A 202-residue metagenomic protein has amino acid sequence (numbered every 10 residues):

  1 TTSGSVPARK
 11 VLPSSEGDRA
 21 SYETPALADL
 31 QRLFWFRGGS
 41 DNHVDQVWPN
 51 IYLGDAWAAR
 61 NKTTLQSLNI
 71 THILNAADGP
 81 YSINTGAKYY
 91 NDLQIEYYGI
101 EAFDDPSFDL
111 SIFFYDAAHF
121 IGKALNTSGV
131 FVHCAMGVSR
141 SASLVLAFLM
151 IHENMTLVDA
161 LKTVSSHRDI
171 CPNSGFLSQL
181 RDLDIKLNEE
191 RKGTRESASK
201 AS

Functional and structural regions predicted by a protein language model:
T1-S40, F108-V132, M136-S202: PTP/DSP superfamily signal
S40-Y52, E101-P106: Acidic/glycine-enriched edge-of-secondary-structure segments
D41-V44, K62-L65, A87-K88, I121-K123 (+1 more regions): Beta-strand elements of modular eukaryotic interaction domains
D45-D78: Glycine-rich, flexible N-terminal cofactor/catalytic loop recognition
A59-R60, D78-N126: Short polar/charged helix/loop
L68, A87-N91, L146-F148: Short, glycine/charged-enriched secondary-structure capping and boundary segments
I73, E96-Y97, V130: Hydrophobic beta-strand scaffold residues
